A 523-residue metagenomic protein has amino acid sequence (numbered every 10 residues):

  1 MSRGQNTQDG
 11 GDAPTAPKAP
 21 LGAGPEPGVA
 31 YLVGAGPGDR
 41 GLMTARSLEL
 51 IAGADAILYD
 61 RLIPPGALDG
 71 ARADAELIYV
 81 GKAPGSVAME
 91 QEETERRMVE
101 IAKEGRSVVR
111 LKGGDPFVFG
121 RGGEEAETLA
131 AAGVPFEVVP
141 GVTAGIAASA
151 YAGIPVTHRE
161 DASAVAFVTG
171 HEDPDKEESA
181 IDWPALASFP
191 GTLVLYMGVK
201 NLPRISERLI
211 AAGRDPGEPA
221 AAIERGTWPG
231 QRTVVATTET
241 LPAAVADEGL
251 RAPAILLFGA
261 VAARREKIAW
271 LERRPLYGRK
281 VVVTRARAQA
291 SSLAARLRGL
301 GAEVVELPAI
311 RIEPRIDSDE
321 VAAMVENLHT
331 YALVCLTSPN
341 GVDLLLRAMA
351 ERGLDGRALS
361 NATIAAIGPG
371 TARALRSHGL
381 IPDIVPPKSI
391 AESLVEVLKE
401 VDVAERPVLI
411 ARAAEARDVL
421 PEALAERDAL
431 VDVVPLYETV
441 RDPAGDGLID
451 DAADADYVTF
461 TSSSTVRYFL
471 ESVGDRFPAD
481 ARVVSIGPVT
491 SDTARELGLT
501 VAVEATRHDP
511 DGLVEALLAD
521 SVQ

Functional and structural regions predicted by a protein language model:
M1-R40, A45-V142, I146-A147, P242 (+4 more regions): Class I S-adenosyl-L-methionine
S2-G4, K18-G22, G38, A75 (+2 more regions): Signature of uroporphyrinogen-III synthase
A19-P20, D115-F189, V234, I384-I390 (+1 more regions): Class I SAM-dependent methyltransferase SAM-binding "motif I" and its flanking Rossmann-like core
Y31, D55-L58, V109, A166 (+5 more regions): Conserved beta-strand elements of the Class I
L50-L62, P219-E224, I364-G368, R482-G487: Short internal beta-strands
Y59, K112, T169, M197 (+4 more regions): Short beta-strand/turn micro-motifs composed of small residues that flank or help shape donor/cofactor-binding pockets
I63, H171-E172, V199-N201, E224-P229 (+2 more regions): Glycine-rich beta-alpha junction loops
D175-A221: Conserved anion/nucleotide-ligand pocket segment
